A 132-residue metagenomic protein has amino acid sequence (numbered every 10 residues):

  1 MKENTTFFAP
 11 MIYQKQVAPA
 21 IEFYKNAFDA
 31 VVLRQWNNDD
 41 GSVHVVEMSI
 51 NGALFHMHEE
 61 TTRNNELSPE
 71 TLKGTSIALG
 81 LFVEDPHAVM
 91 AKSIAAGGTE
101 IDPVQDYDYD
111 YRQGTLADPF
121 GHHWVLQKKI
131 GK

Functional and structural regions predicted by a protein language model:
M1-M11, E22, F28-E84, M90-A117 (+1 more regions): Vicinal oxygen chelate
Q14-Q16: Conserved beta-strand-loop-alpha-helix junction that forms the acyl-donor binding cleft
F120: C-terminal catalytic core of tyrosine-transesterase DNA break-rejoin enzymes
